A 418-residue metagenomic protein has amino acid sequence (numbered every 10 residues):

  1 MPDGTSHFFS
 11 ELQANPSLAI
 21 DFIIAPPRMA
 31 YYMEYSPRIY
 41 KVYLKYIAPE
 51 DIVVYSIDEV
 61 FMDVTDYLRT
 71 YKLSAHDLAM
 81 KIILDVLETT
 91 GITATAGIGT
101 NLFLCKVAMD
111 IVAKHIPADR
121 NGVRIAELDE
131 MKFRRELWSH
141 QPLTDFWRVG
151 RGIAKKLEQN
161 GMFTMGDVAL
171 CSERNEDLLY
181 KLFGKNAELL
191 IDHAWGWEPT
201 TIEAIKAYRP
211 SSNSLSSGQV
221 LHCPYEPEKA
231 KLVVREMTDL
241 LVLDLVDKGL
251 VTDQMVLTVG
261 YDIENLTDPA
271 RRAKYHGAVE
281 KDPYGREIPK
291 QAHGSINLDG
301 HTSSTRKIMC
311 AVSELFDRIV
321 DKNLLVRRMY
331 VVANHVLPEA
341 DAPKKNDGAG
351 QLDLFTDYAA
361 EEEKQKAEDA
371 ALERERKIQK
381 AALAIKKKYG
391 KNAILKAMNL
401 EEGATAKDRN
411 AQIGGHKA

Functional and structural regions predicted by a protein language model:
M1, A19, D145, K155-V326: DNA-contacting surface of Y-family translesion DNA polymerases
M1-H193, E198-I202, A359-A418: Gly/Gly-Pro- and Ser/Thr-rich, intrinsically disordered tail segments characteristic of DNA damage-repair and tolerance
T70, L104, N265-T267, E339-D341: Residue-level signal for secondary-structure boundary sites
T100-F103, D192-W195, V251-I263, L325-P338 (+1 more regions): A glycine-rich phosphate-binding loop feature that marks nucleotide/adenosyl-phosphate handling sites
I125-L128, L143, L215, I296 (+1 more regions): Short clusters of hydrophobic/aromatic residues that line enzyme substrate/ligand-binding pockets
G285-A418: Acidic, metal-coordinating catalytic segment for phosphate/diphosphate chemistry, firing primarily on the Nudix
